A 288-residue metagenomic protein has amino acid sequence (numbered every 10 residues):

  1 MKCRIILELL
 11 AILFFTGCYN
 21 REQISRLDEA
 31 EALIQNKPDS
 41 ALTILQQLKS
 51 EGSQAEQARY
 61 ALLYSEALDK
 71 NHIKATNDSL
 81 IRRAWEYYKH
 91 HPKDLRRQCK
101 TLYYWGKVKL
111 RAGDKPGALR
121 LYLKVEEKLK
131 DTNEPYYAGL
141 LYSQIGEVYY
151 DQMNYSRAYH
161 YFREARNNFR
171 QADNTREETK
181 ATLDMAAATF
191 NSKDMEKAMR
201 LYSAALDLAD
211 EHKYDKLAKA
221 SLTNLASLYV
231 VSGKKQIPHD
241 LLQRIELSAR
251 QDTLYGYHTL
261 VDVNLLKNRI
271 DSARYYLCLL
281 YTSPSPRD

Functional and structural regions predicted by a protein language model:
C18-E66, K70, K74-D78, R96-R97: N-terminal leader/linker segments that initiate helical-solenoid repeat arrays
I44-L45, T76-A84, K235-I245, A273-L279: Alpha-helical repeat scaffolds
Q46-S50, A84-H90, K124-K128, R163-N168 (+4 more regions): Amphipathic alpha-helical segments of tetratricopeptide repeats
L62, D69, K100-R111, Y136-D151 (+3 more regions): Conserved alpha-helical positions within TPR/SEL1-like repeat arrays
Y281-D288: Conserved small/polar residues in nucleotide/adenosyl-binding loops
